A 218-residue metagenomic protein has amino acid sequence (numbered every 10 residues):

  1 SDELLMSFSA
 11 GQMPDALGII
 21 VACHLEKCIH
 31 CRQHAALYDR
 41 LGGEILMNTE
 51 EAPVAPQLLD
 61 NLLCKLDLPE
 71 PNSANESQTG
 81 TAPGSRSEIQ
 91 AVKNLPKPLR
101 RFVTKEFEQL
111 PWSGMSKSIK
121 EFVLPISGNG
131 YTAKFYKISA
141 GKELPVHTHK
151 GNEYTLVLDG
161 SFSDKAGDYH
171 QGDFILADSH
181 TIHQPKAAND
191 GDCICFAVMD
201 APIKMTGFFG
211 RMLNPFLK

Functional and structural regions predicted by a protein language model:
S1-E3, A16, I29, R40-E108: Positively biased amphipathic helices and basic secretion/translocation or surface-docking motifs that either flank
V21-L25: Sequence/structural segment immediately N-terminal to covalent heme-attachment motifs in c-type and related
E26-A36: Local cysteine-cluster metal-coordination motifs and their immediate loop/turn environment, predominantly Fe-S cluster
A35, L144-V146, K165, H183-N189: Short beta-strand His + acidic residue motifs that chelate non-heme Fe in jelly-roll/DSBH and cupin folds
Q109-P145: A short glycine-rich, His/Asp/Glu-containing loop-to-beta-strand
S139-K142, T148-D164: Glycine- and acidic-residue-biased ligand/ion/polar-headgroup-sensing regions
D164-Q184: Short acidic-glycine-tyrosine-enriched beta hairpin
T181-M205: Ligand-binding loop in jelly-roll beta-barrel domains
